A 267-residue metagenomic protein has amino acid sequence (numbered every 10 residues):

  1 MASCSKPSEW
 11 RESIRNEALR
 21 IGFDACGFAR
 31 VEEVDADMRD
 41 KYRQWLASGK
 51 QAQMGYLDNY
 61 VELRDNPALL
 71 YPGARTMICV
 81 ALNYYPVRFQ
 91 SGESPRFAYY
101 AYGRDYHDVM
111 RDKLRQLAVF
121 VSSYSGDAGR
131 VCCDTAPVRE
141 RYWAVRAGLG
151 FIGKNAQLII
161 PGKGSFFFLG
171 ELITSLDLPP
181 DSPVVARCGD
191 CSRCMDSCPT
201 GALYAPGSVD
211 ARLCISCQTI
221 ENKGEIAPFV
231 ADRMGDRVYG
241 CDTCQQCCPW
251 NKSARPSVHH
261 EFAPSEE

Functional and structural regions predicted by a protein language model:
M1-R187, I226, G235: Auxiliary alpha/beta "docking" domains used to position bulky ligands
P179, I220-E221: A short, flexible beta-alpha/helix-coil linker loop
V185-D190, P199: Long, well-ordered alpha-helical scaffolding segments within enzyme catalytic domains, especially pronounced
R193-C217, K223-E225, M234-E261: Iron-sulfur cluster-binding cysteine motifs and their immediate structural context in ferredoxin-like electron-transfer
P264-E267: Short, intrinsically disordered, charge-balanced linker/junction segments flanking boundaries in proteins
